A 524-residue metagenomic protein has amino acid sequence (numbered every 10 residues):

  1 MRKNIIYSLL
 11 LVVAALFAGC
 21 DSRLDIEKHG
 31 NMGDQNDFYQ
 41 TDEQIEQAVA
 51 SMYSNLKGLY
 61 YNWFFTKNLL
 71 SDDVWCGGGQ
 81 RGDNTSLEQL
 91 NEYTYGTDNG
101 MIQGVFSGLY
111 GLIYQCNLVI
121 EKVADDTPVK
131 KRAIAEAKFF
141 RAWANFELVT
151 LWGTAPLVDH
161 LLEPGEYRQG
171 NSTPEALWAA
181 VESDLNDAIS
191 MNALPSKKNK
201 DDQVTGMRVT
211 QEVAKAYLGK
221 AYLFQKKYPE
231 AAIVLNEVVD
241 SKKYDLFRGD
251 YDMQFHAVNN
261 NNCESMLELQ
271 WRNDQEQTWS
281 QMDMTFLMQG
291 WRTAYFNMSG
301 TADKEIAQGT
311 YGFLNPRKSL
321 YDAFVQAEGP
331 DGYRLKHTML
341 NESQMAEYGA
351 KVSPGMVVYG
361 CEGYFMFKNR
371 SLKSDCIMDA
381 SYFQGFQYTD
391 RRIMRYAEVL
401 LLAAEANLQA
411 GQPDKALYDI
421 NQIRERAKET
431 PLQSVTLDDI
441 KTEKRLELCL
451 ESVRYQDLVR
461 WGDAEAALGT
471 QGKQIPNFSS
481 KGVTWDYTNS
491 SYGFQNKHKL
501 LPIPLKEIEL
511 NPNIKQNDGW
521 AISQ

Functional and structural regions predicted by a protein language model:
C20-L69, E509-Q524: Membrane-proximal, proline-rich intrinsically disordered regions
N36, N62-G79, V158-L161, L194-Y217 (+6 more regions): Short, surface-exposed recognition loops and adjoining beta-strand edges that mediate ligand/DNA contacts, enriched
D42-Y60, R81-W152, R168-E175, L185-A193 (+2 more regions): Conserved, well-structured interaction surfaces
E43, V49, Y60, N84-G104 (+3 more regions): Elongated scaffold/linker segments in the mid-to-C-terminal portions of large proteins
